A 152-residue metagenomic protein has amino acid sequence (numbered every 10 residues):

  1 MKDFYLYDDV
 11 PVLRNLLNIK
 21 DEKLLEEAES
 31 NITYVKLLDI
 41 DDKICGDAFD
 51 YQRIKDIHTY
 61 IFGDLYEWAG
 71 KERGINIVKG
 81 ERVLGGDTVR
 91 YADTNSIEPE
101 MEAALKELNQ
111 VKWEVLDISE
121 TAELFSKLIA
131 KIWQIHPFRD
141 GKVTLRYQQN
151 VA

Functional and structural regions predicted by a protein language model:
M1-A152: FIC/Doc superfamily catalytic core
